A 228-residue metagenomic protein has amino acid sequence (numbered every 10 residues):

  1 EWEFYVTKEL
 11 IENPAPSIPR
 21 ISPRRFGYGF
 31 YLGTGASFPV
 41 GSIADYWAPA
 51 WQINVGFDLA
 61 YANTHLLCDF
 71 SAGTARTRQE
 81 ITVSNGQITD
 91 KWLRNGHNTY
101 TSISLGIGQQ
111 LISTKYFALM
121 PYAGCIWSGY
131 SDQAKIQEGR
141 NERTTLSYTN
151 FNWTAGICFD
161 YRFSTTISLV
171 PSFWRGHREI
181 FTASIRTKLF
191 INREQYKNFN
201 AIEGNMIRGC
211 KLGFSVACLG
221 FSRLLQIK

Functional and structural regions predicted by a protein language model:
Y5-H65, Y196-F199, G213-K228: Short glycine/proline- and aromatic-enriched beta-strand/turn motifs that initiate or cap beta-hairpins
R25-G29, L59-H65, T114-A118, T166 (+1 more regions): Strand-connecting loop/turn motifs
F26-Y28, W47-I53, H97-I103, F117 (+3 more regions): Residues that define the transmembrane beta-barrel architecture of outer-membrane proteins
L32-A36, I53-Y61, L105-Q109, A123-C125 (+3 more regions): Residues on the lipid-exposed face of transmembrane beta-strands in outer-membrane beta-barrel proteins
T34-S42, Y61-N63, F70-R78, C125-S131 (+3 more regions): Transmembrane beta-strands of outer-membrane beta-barrel pores
I43-Y46, R78-G86, S131-R140, L169-S172 (+2 more regions): Outer-membrane beta-barrel translocator domains and adjoining extracellular loop/strand segments of Gram-negative
L67-A155: Gram-negative (and chloroplast) outer-membrane scaffold detector with strong preference for beta-barrel transmembrane
C158-K228: Predominantly the C-terminal beta-signal and adjacent terminal strand-loop region of outer-membrane beta-barrel
